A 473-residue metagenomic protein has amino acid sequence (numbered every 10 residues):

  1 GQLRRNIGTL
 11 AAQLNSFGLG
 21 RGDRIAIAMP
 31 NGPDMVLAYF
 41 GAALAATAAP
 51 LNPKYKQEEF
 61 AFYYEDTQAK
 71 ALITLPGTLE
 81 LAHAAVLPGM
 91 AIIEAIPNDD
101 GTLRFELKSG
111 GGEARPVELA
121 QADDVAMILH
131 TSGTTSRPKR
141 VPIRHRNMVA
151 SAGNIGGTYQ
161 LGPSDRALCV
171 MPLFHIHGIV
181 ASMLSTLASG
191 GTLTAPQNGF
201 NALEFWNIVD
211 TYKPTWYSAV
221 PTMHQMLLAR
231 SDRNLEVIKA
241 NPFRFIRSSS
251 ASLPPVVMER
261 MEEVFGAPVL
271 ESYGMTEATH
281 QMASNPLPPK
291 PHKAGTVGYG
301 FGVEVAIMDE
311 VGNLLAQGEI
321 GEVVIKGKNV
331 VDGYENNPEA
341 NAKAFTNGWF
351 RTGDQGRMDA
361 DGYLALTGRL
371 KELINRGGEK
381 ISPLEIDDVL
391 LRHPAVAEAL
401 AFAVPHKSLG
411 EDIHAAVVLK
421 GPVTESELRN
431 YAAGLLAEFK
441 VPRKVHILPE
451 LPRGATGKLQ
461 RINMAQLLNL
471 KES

Functional and structural regions predicted by a protein language model:
G1-G32, V36-Y39, K56-A61, H145: Conserved AMP-binding/adenylate-forming core of the ANL superfamily
L3-A12, M127, V141-G162, A167-V170 (+2 more regions): Conserved structural elements of the adenylate-forming
M35, Y55, Y217, V311 (+6 more regions): AMP-binding/adenylate-forming catalytic core of the ANL superfamily
A43, V149-R166, I176-T215, R230: Conserved AMP-binding/adenylation subdomain of ANL enzymes
G77-D123, R230-R233: ANL superfamily adenylate-forming
D99, G111-H130, S136-R137, Q160-R166: Conserved pre-ATP/AMP-binding loop-to-beta segment of ANL
P214-A219, L228-H292, E304-A306, V311: Gly/Ser/Thr-rich phosphate-binding loop
Y299-G302, N313-A344, I381: Conserved ATP/PPi-binding loop(s) of AMP-dependent carboxylate-activating enzymes
